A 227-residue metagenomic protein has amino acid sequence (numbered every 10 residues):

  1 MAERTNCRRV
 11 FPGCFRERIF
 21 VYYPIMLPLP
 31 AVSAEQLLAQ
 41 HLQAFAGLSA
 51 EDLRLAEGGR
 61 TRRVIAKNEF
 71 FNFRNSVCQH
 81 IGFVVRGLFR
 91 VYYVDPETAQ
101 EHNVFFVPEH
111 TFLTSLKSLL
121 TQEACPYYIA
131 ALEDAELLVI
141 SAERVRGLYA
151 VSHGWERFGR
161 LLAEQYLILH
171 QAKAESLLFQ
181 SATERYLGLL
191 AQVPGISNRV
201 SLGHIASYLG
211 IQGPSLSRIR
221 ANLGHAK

Functional and structural regions predicted by a protein language model:
I19-T61: Cyclic nucleotide-binding regulatory module and flanking cytosolic helices
A66, V85-R86, P108, E133: A cytosolic small-molecule/anion-sensing beta-strand core signal
F71-S76: Short phosphate-coordinating micro-motif centered on Lys-Gly-acidic
Q79, F83-Y92: Glycine- and acidic-residue-biased ligand/ion/polar-headgroup-sensing regions
N103-R160: Cyclic-nucleotide recognition modules
Y166-E175: Short, Lys/Arg-enriched N-terminal segment that forms or immediately precedes the first helix of a structured domain
Q180-K227: Phosphate-/nucleic-acid-contacting segments
